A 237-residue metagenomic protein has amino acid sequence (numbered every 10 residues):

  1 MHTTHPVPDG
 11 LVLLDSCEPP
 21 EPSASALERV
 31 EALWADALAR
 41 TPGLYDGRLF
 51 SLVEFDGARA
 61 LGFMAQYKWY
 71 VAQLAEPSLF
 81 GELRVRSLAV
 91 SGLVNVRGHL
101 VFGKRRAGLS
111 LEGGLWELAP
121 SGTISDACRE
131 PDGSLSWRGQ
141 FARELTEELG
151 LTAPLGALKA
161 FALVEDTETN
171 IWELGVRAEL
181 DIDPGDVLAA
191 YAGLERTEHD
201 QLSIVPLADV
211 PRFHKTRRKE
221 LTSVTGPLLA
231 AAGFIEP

Functional and structural regions predicted by a protein language model:
M1-E117, G122-R143, L151-H199, S203-P237: N-terminal leader/linker segments that precede catalytic domains of diphosphate-processing enzymes
T146: Juxtacatalytic substrate-recognition/specificity segment
